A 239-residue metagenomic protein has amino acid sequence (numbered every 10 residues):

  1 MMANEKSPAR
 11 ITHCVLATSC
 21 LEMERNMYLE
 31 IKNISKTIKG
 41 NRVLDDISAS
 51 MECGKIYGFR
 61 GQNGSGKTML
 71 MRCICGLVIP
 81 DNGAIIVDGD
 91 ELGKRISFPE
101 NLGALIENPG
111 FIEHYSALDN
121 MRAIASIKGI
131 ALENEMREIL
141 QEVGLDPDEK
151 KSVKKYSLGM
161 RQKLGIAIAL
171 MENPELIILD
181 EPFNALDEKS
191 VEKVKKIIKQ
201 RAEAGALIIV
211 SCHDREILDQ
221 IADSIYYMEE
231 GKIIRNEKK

Functional and structural regions predicted by a protein language model:
R60-Q62: The feature captures the beta-strand-to-loop junction immediately N-terminal to the Walker
C75: Helix-to-loop junction immediately C-terminal to a conserved catalytic motif
G83-F98: Conserved ABC transporter NBD signature motif
R122, E133-D148: Conserved ABC ATPase "signature" region
I177-E181: Catalytic Walker B motif of ABC-type/P-loop ATPase nucleotide-binding domains
C212-H213: H-loop/switch region of ABC-family ATPase nucleotide-binding domains
